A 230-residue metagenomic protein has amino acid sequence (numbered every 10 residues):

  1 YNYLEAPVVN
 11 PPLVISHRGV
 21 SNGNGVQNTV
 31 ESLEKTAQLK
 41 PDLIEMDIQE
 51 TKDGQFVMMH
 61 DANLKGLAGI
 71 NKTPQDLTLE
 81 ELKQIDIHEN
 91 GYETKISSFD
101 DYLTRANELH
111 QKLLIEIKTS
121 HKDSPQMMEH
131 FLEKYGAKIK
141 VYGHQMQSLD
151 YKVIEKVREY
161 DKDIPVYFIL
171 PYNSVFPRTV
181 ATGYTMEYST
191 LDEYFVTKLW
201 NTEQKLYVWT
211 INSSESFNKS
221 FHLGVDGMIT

Functional and structural regions predicted by a protein language model:
Y1-T230: Phosphate-group recognition and catalysis centered on beta-loop-alpha active-site segments
